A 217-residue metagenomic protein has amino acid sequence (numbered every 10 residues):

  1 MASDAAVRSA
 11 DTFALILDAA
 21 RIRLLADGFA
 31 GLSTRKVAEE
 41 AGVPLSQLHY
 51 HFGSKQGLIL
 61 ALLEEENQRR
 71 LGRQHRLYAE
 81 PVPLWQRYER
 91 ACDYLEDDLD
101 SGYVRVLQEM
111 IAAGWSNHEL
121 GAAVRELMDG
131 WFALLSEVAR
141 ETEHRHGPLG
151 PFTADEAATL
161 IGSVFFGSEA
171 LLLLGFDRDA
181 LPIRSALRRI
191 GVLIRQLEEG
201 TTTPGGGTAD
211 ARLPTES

Functional and structural regions predicted by a protein language model:
A2-A6: Short Lys/Arg-rich basic patches
T12-L15, A19-G57, A61: Helix-turn-helix
L15, A19-A26, R73-R76, V106 (+3 more regions): Solvent-exposed, amphipathic alpha-helical segments
G53-G57, A61, A79-V82, W115 (+3 more regions): Residues in soluble alpha-helical coiled-coils and helical-bundle/repeat scaffolds
K55, L62, E66, R70 (+4 more regions): Hydrophobic/aromatic residues within well-ordered alpha-helical segments
A61-E64, G72-V104, G150, A154-I161 (+2 more regions): Hydrophobic alpha-helical connector segments
D100-R125: Amphipathic alpha-helical segments used for helix-helix packing
E119-R125, D129, T142-E216: Hydrophobic/aromatic-rich alpha-helical bundle segments in the mid-to-C-terminal region
